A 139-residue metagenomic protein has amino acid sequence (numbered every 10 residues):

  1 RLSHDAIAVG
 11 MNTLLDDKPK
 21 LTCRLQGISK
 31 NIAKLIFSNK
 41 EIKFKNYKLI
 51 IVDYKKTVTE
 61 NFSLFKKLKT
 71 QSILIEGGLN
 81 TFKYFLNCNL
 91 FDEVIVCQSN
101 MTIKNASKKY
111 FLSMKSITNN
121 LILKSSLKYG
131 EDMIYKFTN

Functional and structural regions predicted by a protein language model:
R1-N139: Enzymes that bind and transform nitrogen-containing heteroaromatic metabolites
